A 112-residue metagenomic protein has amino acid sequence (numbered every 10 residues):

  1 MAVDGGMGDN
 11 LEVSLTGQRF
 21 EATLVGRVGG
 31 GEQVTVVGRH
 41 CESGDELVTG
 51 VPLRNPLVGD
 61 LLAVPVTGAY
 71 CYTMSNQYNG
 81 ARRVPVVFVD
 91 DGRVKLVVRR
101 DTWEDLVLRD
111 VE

Functional and structural regions predicted by a protein language model:
M1-E112: Charged (often Lys/Glu-rich) extended helix/loop segments that serve as interaction or gating elements
